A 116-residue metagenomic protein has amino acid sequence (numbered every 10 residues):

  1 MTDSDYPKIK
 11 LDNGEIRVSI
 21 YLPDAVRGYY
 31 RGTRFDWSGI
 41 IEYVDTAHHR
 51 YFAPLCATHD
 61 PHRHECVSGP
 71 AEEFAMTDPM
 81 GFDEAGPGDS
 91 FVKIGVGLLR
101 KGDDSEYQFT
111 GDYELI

Functional and structural regions predicted by a protein language model:
M1-I116: Surface-exposed acidic/polar loop and edge beta-strand patches at domain peripheries
